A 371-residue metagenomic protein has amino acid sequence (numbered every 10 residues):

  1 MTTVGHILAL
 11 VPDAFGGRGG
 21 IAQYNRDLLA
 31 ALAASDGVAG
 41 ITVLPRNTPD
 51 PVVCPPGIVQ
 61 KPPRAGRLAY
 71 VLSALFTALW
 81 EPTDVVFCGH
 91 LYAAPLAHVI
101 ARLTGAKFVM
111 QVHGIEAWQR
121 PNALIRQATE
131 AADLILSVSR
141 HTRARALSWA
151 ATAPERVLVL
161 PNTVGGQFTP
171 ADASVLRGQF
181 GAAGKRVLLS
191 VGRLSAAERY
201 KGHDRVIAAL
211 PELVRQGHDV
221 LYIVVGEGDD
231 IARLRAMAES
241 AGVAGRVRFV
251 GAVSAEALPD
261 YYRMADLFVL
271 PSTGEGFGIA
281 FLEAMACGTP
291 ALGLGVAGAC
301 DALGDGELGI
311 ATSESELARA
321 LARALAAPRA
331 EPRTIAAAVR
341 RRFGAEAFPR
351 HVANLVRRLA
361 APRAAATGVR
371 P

Functional and structural regions predicted by a protein language model:
L10, A182-K201, I207-L210: Conserved donor-binding/catalytic core segment of Leloir-type glycosyltransferases
C88-A94: Short His-centered aromatic/hydrophobic patch
T129, A252-V253, D260-A265: Short alpha-helical donor nucleotide-sugar binding micro-motif in glycosyltransferases
T169-A182, P332: A short helix/loop element that forms part of the nucleotide-sugar donor recognition site in Leloir-type
A232-V253: Nucleotide-activated donor-binding/catalytic signature segment of Leloir-type glycosyltransferases, i.e., the conserved
T273: Aromatic "clamp/platform" in nucleotide-sugar-dependent glycosyltransferases that forms part of the donor/acceptor
P290-G293: Short hydrophobic beta-strand element within catalytic cores of glycosyltransferases and related nucleotide-activated
D305-S315, R323-R329: Conserved acidic donor-binding segment of nucleotide-sugar-dependent glycosyltransferases
